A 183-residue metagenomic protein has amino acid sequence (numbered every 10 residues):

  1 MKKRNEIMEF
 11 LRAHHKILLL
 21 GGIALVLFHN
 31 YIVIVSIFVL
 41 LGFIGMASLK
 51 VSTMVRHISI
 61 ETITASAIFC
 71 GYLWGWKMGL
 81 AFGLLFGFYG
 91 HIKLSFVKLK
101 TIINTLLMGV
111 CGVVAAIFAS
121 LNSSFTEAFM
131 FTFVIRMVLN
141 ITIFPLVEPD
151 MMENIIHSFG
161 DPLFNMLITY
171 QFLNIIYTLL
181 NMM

Functional and structural regions predicted by a protein language model:
K2-L73: Hydrophobic transmembrane alpha-helices
R4-L20, T53, V97-M183: Membrane-embedded alpha-helical hairpins and interfacial helices in multi-pass inner-membrane proteins
A24-N30, G42-V51, G87-K93, V113 (+2 more regions): Aromatic-anchored segments of alpha-helical transmembrane domains
V35-G45, L80-G87, F125-R136: Hydrophobic core segments of alpha-helical transmembrane domains in multi-pass membrane proteins
L41-A116: Alpha-helical membrane segments and adjacent membrane-interface helices in multi-pass membrane proteins
